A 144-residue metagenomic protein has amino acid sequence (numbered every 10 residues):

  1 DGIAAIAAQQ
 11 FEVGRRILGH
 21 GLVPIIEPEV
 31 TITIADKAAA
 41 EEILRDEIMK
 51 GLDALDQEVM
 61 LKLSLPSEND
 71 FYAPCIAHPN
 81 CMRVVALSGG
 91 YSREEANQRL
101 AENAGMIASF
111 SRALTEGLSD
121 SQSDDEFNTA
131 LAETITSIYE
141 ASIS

Functional and structural regions predicted by a protein language model:
G2, I6, G14, V23 (+3 more regions): Catalytic beta/alpha-barrel core
A8-I17, E95-N103: Short amphipathic alpha-helices and their capping/turn segments at secondary-structure boundaries
H20: Charged, well-structured binding/catalytic surfaces in domain cores that contact anionic ligands
I26-E29, R112: Short beta-strands and strand-loop turn motifs
T33: Extended, alpha-helix-rich binding/interface surfaces that flank or overlap catalytic cores and mediate recognition
D56-S144: Catalytic-face loop-and-helix region of soluble metabolic enzyme cores
